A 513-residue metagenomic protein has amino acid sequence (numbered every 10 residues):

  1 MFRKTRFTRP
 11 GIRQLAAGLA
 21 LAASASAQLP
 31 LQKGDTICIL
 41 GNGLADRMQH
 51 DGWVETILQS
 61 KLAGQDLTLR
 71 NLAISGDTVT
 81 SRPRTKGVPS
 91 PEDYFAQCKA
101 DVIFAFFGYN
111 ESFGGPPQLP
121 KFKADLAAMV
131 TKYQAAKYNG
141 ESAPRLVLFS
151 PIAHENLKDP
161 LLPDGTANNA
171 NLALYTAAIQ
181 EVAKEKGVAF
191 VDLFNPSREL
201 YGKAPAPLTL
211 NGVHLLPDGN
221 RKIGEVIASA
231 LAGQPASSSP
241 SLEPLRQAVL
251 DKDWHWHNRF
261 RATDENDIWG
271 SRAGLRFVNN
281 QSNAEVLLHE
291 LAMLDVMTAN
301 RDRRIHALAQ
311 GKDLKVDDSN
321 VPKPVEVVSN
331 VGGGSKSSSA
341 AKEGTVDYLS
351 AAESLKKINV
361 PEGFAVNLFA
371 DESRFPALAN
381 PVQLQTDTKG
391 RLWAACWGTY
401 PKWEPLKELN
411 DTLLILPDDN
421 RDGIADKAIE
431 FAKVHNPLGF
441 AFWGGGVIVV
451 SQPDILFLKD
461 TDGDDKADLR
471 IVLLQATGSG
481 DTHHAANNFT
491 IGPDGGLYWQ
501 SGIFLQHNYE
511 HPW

Functional and structural regions predicted by a protein language model:
F2-A16: Bacterial N-terminal signal peptides that target proteins for export
A17-A27: Hydrophobic h-region of N-terminal signal peptides that target proteins for export in Gram-negative bacteria
S26-S75, P91-K99, I103, I223: Serine-esterase "nucleophile elbow" of acetyl-processing enzymes
Q32, Q49, E141, A206-G344: Conserved catalytic region of serine esterases and O-acyltransferases that act on ester linkages in lipids
L40, H50-W53, R84-K123, H154 (+6 more regions): Oxyanion-hole/transition-state-stabilizing segment in secreted/luminal serine hydrolases and related acyltransferases
H50, V54, G87, P91 (+10 more regions): Stable alpha-helical elements in mature extracytoplasmic
S60-K61, Q65, N71-G87, A96-F122 (+6 more regions): Beta-propeller blade termini and top-face loops
N156-L193: Substrate-gating cap/lid alpha-helix
